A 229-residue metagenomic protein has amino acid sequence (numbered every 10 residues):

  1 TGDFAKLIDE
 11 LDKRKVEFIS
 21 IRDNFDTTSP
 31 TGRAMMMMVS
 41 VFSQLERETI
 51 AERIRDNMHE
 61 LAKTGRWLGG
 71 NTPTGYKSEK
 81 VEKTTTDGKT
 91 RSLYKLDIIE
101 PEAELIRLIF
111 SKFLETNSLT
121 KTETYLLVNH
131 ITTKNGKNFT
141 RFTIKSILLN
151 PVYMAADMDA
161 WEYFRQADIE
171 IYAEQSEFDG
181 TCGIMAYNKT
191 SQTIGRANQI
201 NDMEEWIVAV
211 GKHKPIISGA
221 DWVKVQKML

Functional and structural regions predicted by a protein language model:
T1-I21, F25-M37, V41-L229: Conserved catalytic breakage-reunion loop centered on the nucleophilic residue
